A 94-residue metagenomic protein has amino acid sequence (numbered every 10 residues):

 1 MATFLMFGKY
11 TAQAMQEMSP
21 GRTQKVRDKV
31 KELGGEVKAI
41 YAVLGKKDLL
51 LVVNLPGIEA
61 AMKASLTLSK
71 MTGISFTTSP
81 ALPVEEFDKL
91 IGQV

Functional and structural regions predicted by a protein language model:
M1-K25, K31-E32, E36, L44-K47 (+1 more regions): Short S/T/G/P-rich N-terminal loop/turn motif that feeds into the first structured element of a domain
F4-G8, Y41-L66: Short, well-ordered beta-strand segments in beta-rich or mixed alpha/beta enzyme and ligand-binding folds
M15, V37, L68-T72: Hydrophobic alpha-helical elements and their junctions with loops/disorder across both membrane and soluble proteins
K29, V43, L68-K70: A generic structural signal for short, solvent-exposed coil/turn residues that cap or connect secondary-structure
G34-Y41, F76-T78: A short linear hydrophobic-aromatic micro-motif
L55-E85: An amphipathic, aromatic/His-enriched active-site/gating alpha helix that lines ligand/cofactor pockets
